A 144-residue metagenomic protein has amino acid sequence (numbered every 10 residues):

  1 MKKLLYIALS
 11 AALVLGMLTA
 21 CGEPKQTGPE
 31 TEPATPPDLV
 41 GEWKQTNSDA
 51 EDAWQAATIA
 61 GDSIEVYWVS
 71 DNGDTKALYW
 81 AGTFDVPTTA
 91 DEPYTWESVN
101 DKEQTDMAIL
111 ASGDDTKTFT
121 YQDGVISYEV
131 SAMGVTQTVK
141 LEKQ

Functional and structural regions predicted by a protein language model:
M1-L4: Positively charged n-region of N-terminal signal peptides that target proteins for export
Y6-I7, G16-A34: Bacterial lipoprotein signal-peptidase II cleavage site
A11-A12: Repetitive helical segments and hydrophobic/amphipathic motifs
Q26-K44, T88-T89, P93-Y94: N-terminal helix-cap/turn-to-beta initiation motif at the start of protein domains
D38-K76: Short, structured interface segments that constitute the first stable element of a domain
L39-V40, A56-E65, T88-A90, T120-I126 (+1 more regions): Short, solvent-exposed coil/turn segments at beta-strand boundaries
S48-D49, A53, D71-V125, A132 (+1 more regions): Contiguous, well-ordered beta-strand patches that form the walls/edges of small beta-barrel/beta-sandwich domains
